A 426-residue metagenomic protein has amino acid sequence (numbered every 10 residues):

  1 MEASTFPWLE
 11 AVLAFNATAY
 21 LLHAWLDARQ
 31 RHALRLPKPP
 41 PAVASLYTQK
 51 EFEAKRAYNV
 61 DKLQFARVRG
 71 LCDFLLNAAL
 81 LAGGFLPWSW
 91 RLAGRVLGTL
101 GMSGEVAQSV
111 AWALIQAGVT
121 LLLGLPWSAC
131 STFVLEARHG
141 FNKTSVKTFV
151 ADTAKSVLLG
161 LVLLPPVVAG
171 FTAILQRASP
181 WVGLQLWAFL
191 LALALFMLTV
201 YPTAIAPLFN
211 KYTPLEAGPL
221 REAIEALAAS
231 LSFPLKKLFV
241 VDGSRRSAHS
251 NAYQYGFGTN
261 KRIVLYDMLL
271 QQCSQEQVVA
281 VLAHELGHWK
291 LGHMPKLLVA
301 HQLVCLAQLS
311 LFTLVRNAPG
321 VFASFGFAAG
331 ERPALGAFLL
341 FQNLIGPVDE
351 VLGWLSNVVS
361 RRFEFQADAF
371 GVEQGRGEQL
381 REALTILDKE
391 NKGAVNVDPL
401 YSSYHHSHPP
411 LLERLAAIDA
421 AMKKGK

Functional and structural regions predicted by a protein language model:
E2-R332, G346-K426: Polar-ligand-bearing catalytic/cofactor-coordination segments of membrane-embedded or membrane-tethered inner-membrane
